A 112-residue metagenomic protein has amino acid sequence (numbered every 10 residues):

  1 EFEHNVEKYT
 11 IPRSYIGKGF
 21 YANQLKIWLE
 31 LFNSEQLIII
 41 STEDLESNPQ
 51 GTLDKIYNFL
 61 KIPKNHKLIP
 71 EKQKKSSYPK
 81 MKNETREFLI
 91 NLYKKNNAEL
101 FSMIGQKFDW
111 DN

Functional and structural regions predicted by a protein language model:
E1-R13: PAPS-dependent sulfation machinery
N5, K26-E99, G105-N112: The conserved 3'-phosphoadenosine-5'-phosphosulfate
P12-F20: Acceptor-substrate binding/catalytic loop of class I
